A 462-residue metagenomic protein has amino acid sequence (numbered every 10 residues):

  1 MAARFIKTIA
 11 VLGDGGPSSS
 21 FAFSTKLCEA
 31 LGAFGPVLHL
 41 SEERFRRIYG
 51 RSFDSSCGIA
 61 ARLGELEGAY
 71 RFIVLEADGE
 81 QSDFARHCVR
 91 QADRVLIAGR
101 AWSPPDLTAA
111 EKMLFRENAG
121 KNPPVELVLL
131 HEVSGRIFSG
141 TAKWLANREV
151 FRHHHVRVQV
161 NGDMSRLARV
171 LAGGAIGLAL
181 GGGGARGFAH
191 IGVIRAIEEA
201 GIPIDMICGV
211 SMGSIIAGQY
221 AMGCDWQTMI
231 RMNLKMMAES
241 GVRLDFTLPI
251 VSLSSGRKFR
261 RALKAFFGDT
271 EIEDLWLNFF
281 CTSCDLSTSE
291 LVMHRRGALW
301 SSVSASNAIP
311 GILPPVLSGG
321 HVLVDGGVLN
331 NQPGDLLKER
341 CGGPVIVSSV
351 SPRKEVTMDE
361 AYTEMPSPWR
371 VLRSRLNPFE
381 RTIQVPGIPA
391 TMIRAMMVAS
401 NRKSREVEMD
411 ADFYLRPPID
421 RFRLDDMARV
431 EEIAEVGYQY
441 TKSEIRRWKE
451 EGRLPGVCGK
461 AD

Functional and structural regions predicted by a protein language model:
M1-I9, A146-A175: Extreme N-terminal, non-catalytic leader segments that precede Walker-type/kinase nucleotide-binding cores
A2-F45, I176-G182: Walker A (P-loop) phosphate-binding motif
S56-G58: Flexible loop/N-cap segments at domain edges
R62-L63, G68, I73-R152, V156: Conserved catalytic-core segment of NTP-binding enzymes
N122-V125, L130-V150, V160-D163, I176 (+5 more regions): Non-catalytic peripheral regions of patatin-like phospholipases
N161-I207: Helix-rich "cap/lid" substructures immediately adjacent to catalytic or cofactor-binding pockets
G181, P203-M222: Catalytic nucleophile loop
F267-L277: A short alpha-helix-loop-beta-strand transition element characteristic of N-terminal alpha/beta dinucleotide-binding
